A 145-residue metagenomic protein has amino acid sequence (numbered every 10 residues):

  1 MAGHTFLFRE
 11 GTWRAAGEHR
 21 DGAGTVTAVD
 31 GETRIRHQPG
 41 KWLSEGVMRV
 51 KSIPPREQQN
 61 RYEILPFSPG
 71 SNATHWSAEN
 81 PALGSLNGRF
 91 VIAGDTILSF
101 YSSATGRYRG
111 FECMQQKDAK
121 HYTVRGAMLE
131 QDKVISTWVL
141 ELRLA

Functional and structural regions predicted by a protein language model:
M1-E10: Extreme N-terminal tail/first-helix region
G3, A16, R20-F111: Central antiparallel beta-sheet cores of small beta-barrel/beta-sandwich binding domains
R9, Q38, A93, K117-D118: Structural motif
R9, S68, A127-L129: Short beta-strand segments and strand-loop junctions that repeat across beta-rich extracellular domains
C113-A145: Edge beta-strand at a domain terminus
